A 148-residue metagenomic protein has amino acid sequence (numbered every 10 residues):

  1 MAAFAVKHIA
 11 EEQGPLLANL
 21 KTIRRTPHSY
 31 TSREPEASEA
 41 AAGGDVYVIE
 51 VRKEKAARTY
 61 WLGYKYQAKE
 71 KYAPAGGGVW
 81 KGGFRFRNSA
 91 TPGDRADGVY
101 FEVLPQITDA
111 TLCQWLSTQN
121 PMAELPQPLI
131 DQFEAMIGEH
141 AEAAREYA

Functional and structural regions predicted by a protein language model:
M1-A42, L125, L129-A148: Compositionally biased, charged N-terminal/linker segments
T26, I49-E50, Y66-K69: Short His-Asn-centered micro-motif
A37-K53: Short coil-to-beta transition motif at edge beta-strands of beta-rich domains
A41, A57-W61: Short glycine/proline-enriched turns and hinge-like loops at secondary-structure junctions
R52-E54, K71-P74: Short, charged/polar surface micro-motifs in flexible loops or helix N-caps
Y60-Y72: Short beta-strand-centered aromatic/proline hotspots
P74-A148: Contiguous surface segments at macromolecular interaction interfaces
